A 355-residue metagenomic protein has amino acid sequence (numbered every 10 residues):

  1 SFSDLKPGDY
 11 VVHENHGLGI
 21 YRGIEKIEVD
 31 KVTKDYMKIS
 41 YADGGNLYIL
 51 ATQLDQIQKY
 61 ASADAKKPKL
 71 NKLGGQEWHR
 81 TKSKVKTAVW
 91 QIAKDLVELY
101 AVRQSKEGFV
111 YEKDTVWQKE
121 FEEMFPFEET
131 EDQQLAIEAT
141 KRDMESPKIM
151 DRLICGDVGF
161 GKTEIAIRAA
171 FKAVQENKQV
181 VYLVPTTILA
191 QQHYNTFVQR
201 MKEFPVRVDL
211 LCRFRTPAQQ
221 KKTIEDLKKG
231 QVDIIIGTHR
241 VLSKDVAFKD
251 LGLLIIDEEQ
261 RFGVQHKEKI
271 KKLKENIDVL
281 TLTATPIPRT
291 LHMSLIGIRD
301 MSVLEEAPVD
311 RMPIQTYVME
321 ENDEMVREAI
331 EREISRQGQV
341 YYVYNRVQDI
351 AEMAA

Functional and structural regions predicted by a protein language model:
F2-Q134: Upstream accessory/linker segments immediately N-terminal to the RecA-like ATPase cores of bacterial MutS and a subset
E107-F109, E123-F127, L135-E138, E145-A355: Inter-lobe coupling/hinge segments of SF2-like helicase ATPases
